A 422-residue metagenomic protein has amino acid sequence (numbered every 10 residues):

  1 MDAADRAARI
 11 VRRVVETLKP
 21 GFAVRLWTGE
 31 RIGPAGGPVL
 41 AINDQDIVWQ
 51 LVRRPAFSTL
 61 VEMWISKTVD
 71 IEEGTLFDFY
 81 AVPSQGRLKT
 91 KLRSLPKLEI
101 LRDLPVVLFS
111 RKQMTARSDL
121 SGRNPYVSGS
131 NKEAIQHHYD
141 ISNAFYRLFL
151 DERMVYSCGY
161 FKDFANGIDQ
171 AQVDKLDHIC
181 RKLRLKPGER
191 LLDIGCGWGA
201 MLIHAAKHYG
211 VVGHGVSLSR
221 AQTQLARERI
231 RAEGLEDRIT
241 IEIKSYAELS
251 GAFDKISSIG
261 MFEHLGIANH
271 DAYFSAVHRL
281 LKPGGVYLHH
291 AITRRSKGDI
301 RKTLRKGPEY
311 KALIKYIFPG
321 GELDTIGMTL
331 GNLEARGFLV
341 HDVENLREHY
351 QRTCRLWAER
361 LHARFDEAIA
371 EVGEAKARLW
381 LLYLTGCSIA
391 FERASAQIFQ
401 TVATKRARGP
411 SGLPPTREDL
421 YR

Functional and structural regions predicted by a protein language model:
M1-N166, A171-Q172, H178: Feature captures hydrophobic
P187-G195: Conserved class I S-adenosyl-L-methionine
W198-Y209: Conserved SAM-binding loop of SAM-dependent methyltransferases across substrates and taxa, primarily the Class I
A226-R227: Conserved SAM-binding loop
A247-S257: A short acidic, Gly/Pro-enriched loop at the edge of an enzyme's catalytic core that lines a small-molecule cofactor
D271-P283: A short glycine-rich, Lys/Arg-flanked "PGG" loop and its adjoining helix->strand segment in the class I
G284-I292: Conserved beta-strand signature within the Rossmann-like core of class I S-adenosyl-L-methionine
I292-S411, L420-R422: Substrate-binding/catalytic lobe of Class I Rossmann-like enzymes that use SAM or dcSAM, i.e., the mid-to-C-terminal
